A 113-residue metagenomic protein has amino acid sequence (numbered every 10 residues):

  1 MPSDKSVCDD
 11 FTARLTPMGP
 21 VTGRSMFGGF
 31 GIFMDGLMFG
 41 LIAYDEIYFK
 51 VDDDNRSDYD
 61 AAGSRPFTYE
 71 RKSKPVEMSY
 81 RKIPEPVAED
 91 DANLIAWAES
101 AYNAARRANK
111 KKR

Functional and structural regions predicted by a protein language model:
M1-R113: Charge-dense, helix-prone N-terminal extensions
